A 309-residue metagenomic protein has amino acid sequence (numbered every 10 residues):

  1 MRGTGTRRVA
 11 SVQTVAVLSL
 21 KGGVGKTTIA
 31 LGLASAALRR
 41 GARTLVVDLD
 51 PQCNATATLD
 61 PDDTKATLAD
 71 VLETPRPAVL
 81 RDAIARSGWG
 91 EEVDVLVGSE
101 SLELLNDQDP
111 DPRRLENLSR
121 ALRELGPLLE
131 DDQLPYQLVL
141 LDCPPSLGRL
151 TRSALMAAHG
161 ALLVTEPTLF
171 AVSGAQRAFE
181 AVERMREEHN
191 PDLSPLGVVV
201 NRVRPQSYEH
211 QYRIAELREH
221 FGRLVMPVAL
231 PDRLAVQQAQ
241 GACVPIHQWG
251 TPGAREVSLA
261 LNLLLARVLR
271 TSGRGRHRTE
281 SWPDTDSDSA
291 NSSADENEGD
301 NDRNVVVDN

Functional and structural regions predicted by a protein language model:
M1-N309: P-loop NTP-binding core
